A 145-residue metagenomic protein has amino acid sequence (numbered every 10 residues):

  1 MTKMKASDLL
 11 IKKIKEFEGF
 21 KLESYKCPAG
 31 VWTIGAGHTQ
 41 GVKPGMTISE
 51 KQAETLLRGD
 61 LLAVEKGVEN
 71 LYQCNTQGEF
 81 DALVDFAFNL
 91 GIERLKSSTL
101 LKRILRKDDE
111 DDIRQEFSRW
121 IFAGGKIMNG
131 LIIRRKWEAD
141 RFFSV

Functional and structural regions predicted by a protein language model:
M1-V31, H38-K43, I48-C74, E93-V145: Long, amphipathic alpha-helical surface segments
Q77-T99: Mid-chain, well-packed structural core segment of small domains
